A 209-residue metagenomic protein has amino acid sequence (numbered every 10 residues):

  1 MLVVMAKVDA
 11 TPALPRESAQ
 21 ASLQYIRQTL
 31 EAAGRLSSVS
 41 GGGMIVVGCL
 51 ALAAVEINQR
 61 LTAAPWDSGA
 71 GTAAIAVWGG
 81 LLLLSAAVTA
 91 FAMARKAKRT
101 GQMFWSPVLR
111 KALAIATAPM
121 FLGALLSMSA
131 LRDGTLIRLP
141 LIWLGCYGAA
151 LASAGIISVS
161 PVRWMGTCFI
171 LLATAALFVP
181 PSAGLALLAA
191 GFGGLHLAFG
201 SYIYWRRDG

Functional and structural regions predicted by a protein language model:
M1-S40: N-terminal juxtamembrane cytosolic/stromal segments of multi-pass membrane proteins
P15-L30, A54-D67, L83-M93, I115 (+3 more regions): Hydrophobic alpha-helical transmembrane segments
E31-A32, V88-W105, A149-I156, G200-R207: C-terminal ends of transmembrane helices
G34-M128: Selected alpha-helical membrane-embedding segments in polytopic membrane proteins
I45-L52, E56, L83-A87, F121-A124 (+3 more regions): Hydrophobic alpha-helical transmembrane segments of multipass integral membrane proteins
Q59, A63-D67, A94-G101, L131-T135 (+3 more regions): Transmembrane helix-loop junctions in multipass membrane proteins, especially transporters and channels
F104-V162: Membrane-proximal helix-loop-helix units in multi-pass membrane proteins
A150-G209: Terminal transmembrane helical module of multi-pass membrane proteins
